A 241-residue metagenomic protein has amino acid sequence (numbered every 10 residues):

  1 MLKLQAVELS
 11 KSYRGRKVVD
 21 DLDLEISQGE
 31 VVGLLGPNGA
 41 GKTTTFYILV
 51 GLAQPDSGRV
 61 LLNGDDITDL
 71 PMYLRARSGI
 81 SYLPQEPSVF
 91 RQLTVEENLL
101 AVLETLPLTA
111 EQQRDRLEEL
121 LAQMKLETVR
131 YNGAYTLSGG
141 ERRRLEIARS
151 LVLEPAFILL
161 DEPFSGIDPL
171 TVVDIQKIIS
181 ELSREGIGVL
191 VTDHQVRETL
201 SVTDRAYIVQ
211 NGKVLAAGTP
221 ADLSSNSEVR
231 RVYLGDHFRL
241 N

Functional and structural regions predicted by a protein language model:
L35-P37: The feature captures the beta-strand-to-loop junction immediately N-terminal to the Walker
V50: Helix-to-loop junction immediately C-terminal to a conserved catalytic motif
D66-E86, R91, A110-R114, P220-E228: ABC ATPase NBD coupling module
L100, E111-V129, Q176-S180: Conserved ABC ATPase "signature" region
G133-L137, E141: Conserved ABC ATPase signature
E154: Conserved catalytic motifs of ABC-family nucleotide-binding domains
